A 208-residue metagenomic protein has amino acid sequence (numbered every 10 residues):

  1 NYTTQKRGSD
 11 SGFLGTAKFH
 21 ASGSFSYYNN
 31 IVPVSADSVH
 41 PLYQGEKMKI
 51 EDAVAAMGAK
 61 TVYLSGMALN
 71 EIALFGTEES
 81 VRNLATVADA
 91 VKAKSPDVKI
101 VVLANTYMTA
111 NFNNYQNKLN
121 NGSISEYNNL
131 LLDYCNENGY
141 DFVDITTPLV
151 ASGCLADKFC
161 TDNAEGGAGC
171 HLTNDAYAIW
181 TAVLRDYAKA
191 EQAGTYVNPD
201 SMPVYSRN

Functional and structural regions predicted by a protein language model:
N1-R82: Conserved SGNH/GDSL esterase-like catalytic core that processes O-acyl groups on lipids and polysaccharides
A17, G23, A104, T146-L149: Residues at the C-termini of beta-strands that transition into short coil/loop
T61-G66, K99-A104, D141-D144, H171: Structural recognition of the beta-strand scaffold that forms the well-ordered cores of secreted hydrolase catalytic
T77-V87, I124-Y127: Charged helix-capping and loop-helix junction motifs
A85, K94-V101: Ser/Thr/Gly-rich flexible loops in soluble cytosolic domains mediating phosphotransfer, phosphorylation
Y107-N208: Catalytic His-Asp segment of secreted/periplasmic serine-dependent ester chemistry enzymes
